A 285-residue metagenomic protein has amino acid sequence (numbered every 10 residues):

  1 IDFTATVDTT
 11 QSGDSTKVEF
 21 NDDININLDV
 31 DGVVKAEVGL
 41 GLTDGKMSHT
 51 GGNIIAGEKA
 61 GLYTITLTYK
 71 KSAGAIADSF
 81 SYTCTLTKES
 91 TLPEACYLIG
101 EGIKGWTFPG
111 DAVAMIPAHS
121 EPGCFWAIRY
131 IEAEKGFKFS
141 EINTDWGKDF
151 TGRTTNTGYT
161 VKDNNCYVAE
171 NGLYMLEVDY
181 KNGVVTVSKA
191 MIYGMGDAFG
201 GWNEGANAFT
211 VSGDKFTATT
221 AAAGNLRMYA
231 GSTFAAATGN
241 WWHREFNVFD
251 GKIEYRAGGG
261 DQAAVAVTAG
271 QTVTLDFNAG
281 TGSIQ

Functional and structural regions predicted by a protein language model:
I1-Q285: Insoluble glucan recognition modules
